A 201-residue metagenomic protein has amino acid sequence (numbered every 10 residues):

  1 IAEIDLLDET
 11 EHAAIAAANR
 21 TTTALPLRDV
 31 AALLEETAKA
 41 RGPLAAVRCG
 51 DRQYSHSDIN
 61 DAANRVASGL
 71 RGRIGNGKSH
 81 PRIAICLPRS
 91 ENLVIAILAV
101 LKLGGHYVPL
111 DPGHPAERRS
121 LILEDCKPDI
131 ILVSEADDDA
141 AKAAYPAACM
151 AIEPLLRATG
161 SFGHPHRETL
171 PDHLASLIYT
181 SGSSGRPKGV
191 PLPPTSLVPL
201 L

Functional and structural regions predicted by a protein language model:
I1-L6, T21-S196: Carrier-protein-dependent adenylate-forming modules in NRPS/ANL systems
E11-H12: N-terminal leader/auxiliary helical segments
I15: Residue-level "micro-hotspots" composed of small/polar
L197-L201: Short, intrinsically disordered, charge-balanced linker/junction segments flanking boundaries in proteins
